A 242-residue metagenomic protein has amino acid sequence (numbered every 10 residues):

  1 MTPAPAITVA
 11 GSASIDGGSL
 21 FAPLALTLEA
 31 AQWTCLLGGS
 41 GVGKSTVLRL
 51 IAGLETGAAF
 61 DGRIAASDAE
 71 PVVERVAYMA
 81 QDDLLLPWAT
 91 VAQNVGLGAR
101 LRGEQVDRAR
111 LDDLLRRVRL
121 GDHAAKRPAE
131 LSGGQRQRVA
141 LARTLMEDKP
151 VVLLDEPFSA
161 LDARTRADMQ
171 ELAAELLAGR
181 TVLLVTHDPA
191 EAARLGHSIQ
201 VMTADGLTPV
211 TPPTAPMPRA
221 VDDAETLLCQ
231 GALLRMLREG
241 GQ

Functional and structural regions predicted by a protein language model:
A89-L101: Q-loop/switch helix immediately C-terminal to the Walker
V106-H123: Conserved ABC ATPase "signature" region
R127-L131, Q135: Conserved ABC ATPase signature
L141: Hydrophobic anchor residue at the start of the ABC signature
M146-P150: A short, proline-enriched helix->beta-strand linker immediately N-terminal to the Walker B motif in ABC-type P-loop
R166-A178: Helical segment within the ABC ATPase nucleotide-binding domain
M202-L234: Conserved beta-strand-loop-alpha-helix hinge in the C-terminal portion of ABC ATPase nucleotide-binding domains
